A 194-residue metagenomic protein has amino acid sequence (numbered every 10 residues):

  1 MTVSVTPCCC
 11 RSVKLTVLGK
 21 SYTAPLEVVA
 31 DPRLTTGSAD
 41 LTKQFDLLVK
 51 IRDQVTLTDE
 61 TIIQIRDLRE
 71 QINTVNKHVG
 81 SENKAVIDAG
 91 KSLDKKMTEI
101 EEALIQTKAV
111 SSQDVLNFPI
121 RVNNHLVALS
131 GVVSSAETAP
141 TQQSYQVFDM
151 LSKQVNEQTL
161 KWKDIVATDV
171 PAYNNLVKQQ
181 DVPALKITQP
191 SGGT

Functional and structural regions predicted by a protein language model:
M1-P7: Glycine-centered tight-turn motifs at strand-turn-strand junctions
P7-V17: Short, aromatic- and glycine-rich surface loops/edge beta-strands on solvent-exposed regions
T16-A24: Short acidic/polar inter-strand loop motif in beta-rich domains
T23-L57: Low-complexity, Pro/Ser/Thr- and charge-rich linker/hinge segments at domain boundaries
A24-L26, A30, L57-T194: Mature extracytoplasmic or organellar-lumen-exposed domains after removal of signal/transit peptides
